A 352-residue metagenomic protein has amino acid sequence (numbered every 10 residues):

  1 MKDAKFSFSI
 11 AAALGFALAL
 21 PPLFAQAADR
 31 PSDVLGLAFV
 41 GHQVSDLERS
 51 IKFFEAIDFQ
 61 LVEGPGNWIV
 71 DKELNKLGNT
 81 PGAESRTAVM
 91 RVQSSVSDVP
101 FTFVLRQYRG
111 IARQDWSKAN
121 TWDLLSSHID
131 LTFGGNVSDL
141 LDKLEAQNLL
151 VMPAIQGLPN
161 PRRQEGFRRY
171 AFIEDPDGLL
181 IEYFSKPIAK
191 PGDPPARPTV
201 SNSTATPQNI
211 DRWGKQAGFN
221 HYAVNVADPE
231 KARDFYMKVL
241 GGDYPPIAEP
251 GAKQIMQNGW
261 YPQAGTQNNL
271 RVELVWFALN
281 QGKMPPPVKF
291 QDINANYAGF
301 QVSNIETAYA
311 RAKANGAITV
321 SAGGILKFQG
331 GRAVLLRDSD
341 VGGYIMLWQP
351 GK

Functional and structural regions predicted by a protein language model:
M1-F6: N-terminal secretory signal peptides that target proteins for export/translocation
S9-P22: Bacterial N-terminal signal peptides
L23-A27: Sec/Tat signal peptide C-region and signal peptidase I cleavage site
A28-D33, V62-G66, A83, V89 (+5 more regions): Vicinal oxygen chelate
P31, G78-P81, S117-W122, R162 (+2 more regions): Short consensus segments that form the blades of beta-propeller domains, in both extracellular/periplasmic
V34-D46, A88-L144, R169-E174, G218-A227 (+4 more regions): Vicinal oxygen chelate
H42-V99, G166, V224-R271, A314 (+2 more regions): Core segments of cupin and vicinal oxygen chelate
A112-R113, I188-G192, L279-K283, K352: A short local loop/turn or secondary-structure capping micro-motif enriched for an aromatic residue
